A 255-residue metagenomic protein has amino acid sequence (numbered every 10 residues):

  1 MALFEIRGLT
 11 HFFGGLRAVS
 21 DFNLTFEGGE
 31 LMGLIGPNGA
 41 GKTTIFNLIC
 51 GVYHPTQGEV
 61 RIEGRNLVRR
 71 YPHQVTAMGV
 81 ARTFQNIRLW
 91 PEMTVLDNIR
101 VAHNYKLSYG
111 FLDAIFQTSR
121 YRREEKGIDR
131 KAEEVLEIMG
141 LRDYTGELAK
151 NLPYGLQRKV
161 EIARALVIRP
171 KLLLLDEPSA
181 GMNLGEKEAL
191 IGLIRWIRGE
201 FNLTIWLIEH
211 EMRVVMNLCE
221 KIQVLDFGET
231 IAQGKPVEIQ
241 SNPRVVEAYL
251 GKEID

Functional and structural regions predicted by a protein language model:
M1-D255: Glycine-rich phosphate-binding loops of nucleotide-dependent enzymes
